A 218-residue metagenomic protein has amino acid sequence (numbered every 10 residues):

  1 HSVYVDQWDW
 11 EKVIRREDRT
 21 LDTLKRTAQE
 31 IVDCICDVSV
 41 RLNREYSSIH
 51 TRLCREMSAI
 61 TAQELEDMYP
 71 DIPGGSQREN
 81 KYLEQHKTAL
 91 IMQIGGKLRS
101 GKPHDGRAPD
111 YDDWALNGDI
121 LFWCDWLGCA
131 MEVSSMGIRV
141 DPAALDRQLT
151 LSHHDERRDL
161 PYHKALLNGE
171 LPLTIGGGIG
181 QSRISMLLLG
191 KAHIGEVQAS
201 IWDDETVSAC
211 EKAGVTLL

Functional and structural regions predicted by a protein language model:
H1-R15, H163-K164: Residues forming anionic-ligand binding surfaces in small-molecule and nucleic-acid pockets of primarily soluble enzymes
Q7, L21, A28, D159-L160 (+1 more regions): Alpha-helix initiation and N-capping motif
I14-D22: Inter-helical turn/loop segments and adjacent helix faces that build the functional surface of alpha-helical bundle
T23-L42: Compact, glycine/acidic-enriched structural inserts
T27-D33, S48-M57, V215-L218: Noncatalytic linker/hinge segments flanking ATPase motor cores
C36-G74: Alpha-helical scaffold segments that mediate packing/assembly in large oligomeric complexes
A62-L218: A translation/RNA-centric and nucleic-acid-associated enzymatic feature enriched in Class II aminoacyl-tRNA synthetases
